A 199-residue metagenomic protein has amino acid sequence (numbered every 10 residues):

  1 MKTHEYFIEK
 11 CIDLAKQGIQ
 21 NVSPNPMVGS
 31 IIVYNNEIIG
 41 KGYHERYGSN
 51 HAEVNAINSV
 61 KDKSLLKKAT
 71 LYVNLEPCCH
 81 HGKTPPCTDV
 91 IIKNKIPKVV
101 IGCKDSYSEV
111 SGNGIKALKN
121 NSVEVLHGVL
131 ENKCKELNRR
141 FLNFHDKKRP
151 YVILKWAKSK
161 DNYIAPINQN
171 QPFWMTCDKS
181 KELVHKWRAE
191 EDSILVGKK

Functional and structural regions predicted by a protein language model:
M1-V22, I38, K63, K67 (+1 more regions): Zinc-dependent deaminase
Q20-S23, M27, R46-H51: A structural motif shared across PLP-dependent enzymes of the aminotransferase-like
M27-N36, W156-A157: Short beta-strand scaffold segments in enzyme catalytic cores
I31-V33, I39-Y43, T70-Y72, V100: Short, conserved beta-strand segments within well-ordered enzyme catalytic domains that often line or immediately flank
I38, H44-N50, S106: Short active-site-proximal "capping" loops at secondary-structure junctions
Y43, N50-H51, L71-V90: Local cysteine-cluster metal-coordination motifs and their immediate loop/turn environment, predominantly Fe-S cluster
E45-N58, M175-E182: A short, polar/charged loop-to-alpha-helix boundary motif
